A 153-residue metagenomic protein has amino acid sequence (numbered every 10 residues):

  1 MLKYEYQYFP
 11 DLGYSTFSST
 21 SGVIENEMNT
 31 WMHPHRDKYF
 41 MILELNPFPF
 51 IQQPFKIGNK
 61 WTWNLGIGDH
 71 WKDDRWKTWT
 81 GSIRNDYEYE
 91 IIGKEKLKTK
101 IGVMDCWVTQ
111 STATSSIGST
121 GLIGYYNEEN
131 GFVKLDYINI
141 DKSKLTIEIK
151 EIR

Functional and structural regions predicted by a protein language model:
M1, Y6-Y8, H70-R153: Acidic, serine/threonine-rich low-complexity disordered tracts
M1-T80, V108-I117, Y125-N127: Signature of exported/secreted
